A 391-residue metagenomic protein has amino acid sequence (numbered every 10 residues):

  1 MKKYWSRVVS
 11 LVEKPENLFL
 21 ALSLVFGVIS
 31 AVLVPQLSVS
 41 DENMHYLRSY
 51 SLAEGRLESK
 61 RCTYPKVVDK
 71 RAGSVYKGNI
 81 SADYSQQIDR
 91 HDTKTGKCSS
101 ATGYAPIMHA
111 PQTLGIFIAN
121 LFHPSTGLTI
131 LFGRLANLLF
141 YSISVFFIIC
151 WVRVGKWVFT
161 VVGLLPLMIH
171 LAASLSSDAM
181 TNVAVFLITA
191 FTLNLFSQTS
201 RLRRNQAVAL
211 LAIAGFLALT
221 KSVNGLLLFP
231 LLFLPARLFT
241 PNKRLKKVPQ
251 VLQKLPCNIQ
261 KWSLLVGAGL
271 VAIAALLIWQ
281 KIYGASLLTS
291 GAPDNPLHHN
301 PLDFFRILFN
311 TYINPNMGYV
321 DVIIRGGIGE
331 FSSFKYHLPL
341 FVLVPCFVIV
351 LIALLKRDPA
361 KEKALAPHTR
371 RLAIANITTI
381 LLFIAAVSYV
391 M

Functional and structural regions predicted by a protein language model:
M1-K3, F191-R201, V208, L227-L270: Perimembrane helix-loop-helix junctions
S23, K363-M391: Transmembrane alpha-helix segments characteristic of polytopic inner-membrane glycan-assembly/cell-envelope
A53-G133: Interfacial juxtamembrane loops and adjacent helix segments that form the catalytic/substrate-binding surfaces
P124-G127, F146-L167: Transmembrane-helix signature of polytopic, membrane-embedded enzymes that assemble or transfer cell-envelope glycans
F147, N182-S200, V208-A214: Specific aromatic-rich, kink-prone transmembrane helix
H170, Q206-S222, L226-F233: Membrane-interface alpha helices of multi-pass inner-membrane proteins
S174-T181: Short acidic/glycine- and proline-prone juxtamembrane loop motifs at membrane-interface regions of multi-pass membrane
L255-N258, L277-P359: Membrane-lumen/periplasm interface segments of multi-pass, membrane-embedded glycan/lipid transferases
